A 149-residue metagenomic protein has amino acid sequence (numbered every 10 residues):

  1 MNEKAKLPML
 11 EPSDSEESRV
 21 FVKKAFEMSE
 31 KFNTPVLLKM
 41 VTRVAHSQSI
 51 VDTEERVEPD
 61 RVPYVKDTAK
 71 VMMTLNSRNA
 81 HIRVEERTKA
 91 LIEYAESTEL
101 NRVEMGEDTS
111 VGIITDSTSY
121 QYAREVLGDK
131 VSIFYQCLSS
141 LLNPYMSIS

Functional and structural regions predicted by a protein language model:
M1-K4: Flexible glycine/proline-rich, aromatic-decorated loop/lid segments
P12-S149: Flexible, low-complexity linker and terminal segments
